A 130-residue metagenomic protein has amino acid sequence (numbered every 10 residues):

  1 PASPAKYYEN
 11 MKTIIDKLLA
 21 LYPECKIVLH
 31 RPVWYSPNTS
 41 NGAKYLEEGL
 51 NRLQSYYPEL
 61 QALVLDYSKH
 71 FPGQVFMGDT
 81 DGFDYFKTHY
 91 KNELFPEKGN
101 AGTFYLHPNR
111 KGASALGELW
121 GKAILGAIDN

Functional and structural regions predicted by a protein language model:
P1-A5, E47-L50, A101-K111: Second-shell loop/turn segments in exported
P1-K6, V33-S40: Oxyanion-hole/transition-state-stabilizing segment in secreted/luminal serine hydrolases and related acyltransferases
M11-D16, Y57, Q61: Generic structural signal for well-ordered alpha-helices, preferentially at hydrophobic/aromatic core positions
L21-K26: A short helix->loop->beta-strand "cap" motif at the edges of active sites that frequently abuts
Y35-D81, R110-S114: Substrate-gating cap/lid alpha-helix
F86-G99: Short, flexible, mixed-charge acidic loops at enzyme active sites
E97-N130: Histidine-centered active-site loop/cap adjacent to the catalytic His in serine esterases/O-acetyl transfer systems
